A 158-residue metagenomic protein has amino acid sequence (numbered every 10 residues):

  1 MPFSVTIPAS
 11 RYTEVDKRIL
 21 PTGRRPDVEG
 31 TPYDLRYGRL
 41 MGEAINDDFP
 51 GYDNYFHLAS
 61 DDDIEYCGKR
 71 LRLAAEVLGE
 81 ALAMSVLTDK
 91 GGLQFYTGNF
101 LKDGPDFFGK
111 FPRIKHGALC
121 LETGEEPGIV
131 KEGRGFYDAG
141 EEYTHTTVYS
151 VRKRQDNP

Functional and structural regions predicted by a protein language model:
M1-P158: An exposed, glycine/acidic-rich loop-and-rim segment of catalytic or binding clefts
